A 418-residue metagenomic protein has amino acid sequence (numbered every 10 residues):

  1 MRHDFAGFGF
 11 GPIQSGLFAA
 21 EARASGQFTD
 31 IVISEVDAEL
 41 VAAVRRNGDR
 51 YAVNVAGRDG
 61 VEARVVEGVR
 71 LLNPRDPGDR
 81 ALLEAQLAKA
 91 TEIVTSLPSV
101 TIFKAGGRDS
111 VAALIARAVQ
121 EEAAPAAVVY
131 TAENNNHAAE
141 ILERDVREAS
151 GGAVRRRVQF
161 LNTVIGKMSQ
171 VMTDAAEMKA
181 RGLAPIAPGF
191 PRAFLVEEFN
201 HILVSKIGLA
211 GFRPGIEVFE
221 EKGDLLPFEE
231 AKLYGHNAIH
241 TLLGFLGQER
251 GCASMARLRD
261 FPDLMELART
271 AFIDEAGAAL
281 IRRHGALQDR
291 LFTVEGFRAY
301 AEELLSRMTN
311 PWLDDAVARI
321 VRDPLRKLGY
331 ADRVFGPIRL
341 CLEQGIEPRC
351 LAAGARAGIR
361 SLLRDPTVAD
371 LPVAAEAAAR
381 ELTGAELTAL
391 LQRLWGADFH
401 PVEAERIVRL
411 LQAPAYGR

Functional and structural regions predicted by a protein language model:
M1-R418: Substrate/ligand-engaging "lid" and interaction regions
